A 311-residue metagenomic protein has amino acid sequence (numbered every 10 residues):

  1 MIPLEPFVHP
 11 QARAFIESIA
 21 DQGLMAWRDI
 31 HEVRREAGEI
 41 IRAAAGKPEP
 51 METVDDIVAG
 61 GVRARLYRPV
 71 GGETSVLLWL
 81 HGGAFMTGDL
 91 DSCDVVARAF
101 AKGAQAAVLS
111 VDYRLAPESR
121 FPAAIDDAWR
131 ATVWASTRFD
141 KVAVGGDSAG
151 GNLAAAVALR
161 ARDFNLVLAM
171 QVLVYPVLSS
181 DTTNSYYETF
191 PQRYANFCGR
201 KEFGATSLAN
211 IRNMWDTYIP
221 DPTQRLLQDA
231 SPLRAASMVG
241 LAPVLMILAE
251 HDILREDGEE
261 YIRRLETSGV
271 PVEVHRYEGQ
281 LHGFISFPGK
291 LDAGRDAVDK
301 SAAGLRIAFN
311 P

Functional and structural regions predicted by a protein language model:
M1: Active-site gating loops and adjacent loop-to-helix segments of metal-dependent hydrolytic enzymes
L4-L24, M51, D55-D56, G60-R65 (+1 more regions): Alpha/beta-hydrolase superfamily serine-hydrolase fold, recognizing
R13, H31-G38, R212: Short amphipathic alpha-helical segments
D29-R34, Q228-A230: Short linear loop/turn motifs
R34-D55: An N-cap/entry alpha-helix motif that binds or orients negatively charged groups
